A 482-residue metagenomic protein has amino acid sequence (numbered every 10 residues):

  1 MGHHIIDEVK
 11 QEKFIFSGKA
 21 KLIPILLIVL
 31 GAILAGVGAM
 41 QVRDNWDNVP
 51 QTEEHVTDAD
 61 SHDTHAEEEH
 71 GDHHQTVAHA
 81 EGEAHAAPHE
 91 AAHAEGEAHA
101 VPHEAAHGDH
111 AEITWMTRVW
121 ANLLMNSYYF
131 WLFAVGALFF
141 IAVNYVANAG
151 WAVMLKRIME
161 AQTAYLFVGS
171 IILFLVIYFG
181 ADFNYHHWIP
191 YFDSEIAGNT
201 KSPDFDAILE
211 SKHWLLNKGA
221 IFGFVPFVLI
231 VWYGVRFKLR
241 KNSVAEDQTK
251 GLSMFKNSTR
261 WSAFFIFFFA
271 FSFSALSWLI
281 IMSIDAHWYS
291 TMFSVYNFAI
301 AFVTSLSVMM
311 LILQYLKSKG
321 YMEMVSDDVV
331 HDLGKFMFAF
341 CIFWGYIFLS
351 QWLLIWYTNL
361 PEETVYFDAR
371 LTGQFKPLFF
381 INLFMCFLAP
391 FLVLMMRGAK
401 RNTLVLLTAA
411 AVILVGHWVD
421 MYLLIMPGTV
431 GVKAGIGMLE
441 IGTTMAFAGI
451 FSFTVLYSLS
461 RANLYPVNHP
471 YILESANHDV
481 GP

Functional and structural regions predicted by a protein language model:
G2-H55, I113-A121, G481: N-terminal signal-anchor module of multipass membrane proteins
I15-L27, W115-G136, F140-V143, W151-G169 (+5 more regions): Membrane-entry segments of alpha-helical transmembrane domains in multi-pass membrane proteins
A32, P88, A92, A98-P102 (+3 more regions): Long, contiguous internal "core" modules enriched in hydrophobic/ aromatic residues
A39-T57, S127-E246: Transmembrane-helix bundle segments that line or gate the permeation/cavity pathway in multi-pass membrane proteins
M40-V119, E195-S202: Low-complexity, proline/glycine-enriched hydrophobic segments characteristic of transmembrane helices
L173, L404-V415: Central hydrophobic cores of alpha-helical transmembrane segments in multi-pass integral membrane proteins
T291-N297, E362-L383, G431-S458: Membrane-interface transmembrane-helix boundary segments in multi-pass integral membrane proteins
Y465-P482: Short, highly charged, low-complexity non-transmembrane loops/tails of multi-pass membrane proteins
